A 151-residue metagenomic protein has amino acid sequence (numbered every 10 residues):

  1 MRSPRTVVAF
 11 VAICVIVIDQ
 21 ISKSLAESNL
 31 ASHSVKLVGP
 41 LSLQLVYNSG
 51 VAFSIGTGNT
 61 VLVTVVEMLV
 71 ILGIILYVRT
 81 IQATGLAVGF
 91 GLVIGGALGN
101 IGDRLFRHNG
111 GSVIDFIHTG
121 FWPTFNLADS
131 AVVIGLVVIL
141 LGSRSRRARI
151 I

Functional and structural regions predicted by a protein language model:
M1-I151: Alpha-helical transmembrane bundles and membrane-interface segments of multipass inner-membrane proteins
